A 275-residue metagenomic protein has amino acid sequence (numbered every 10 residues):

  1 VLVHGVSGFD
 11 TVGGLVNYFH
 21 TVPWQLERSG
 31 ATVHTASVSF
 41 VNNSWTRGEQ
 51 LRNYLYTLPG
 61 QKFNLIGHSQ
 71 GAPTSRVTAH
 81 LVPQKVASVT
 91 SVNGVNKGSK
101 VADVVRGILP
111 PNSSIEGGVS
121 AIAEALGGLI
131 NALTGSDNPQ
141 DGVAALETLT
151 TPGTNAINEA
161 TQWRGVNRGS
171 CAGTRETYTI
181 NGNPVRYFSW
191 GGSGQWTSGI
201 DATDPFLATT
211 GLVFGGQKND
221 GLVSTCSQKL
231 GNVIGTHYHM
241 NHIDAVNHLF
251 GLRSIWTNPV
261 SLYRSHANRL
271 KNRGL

Functional and structural regions predicted by a protein language model:
V1, H34, T90, F188-W190 (+1 more regions): Hydrophobic/aromatic beta-strand patches that form the interior of the parallel beta-sheet core in alpha/beta enzyme
V1-F63, V119: Active-site catalytic motif of lipid deacylating hydrolases and related acyltransferases
V3-V6, V38, V92, G191-G192 (+1 more regions): Short loop/turn segments at strand-loop or loop-helix junctions that form parts of catalytic or ligand-binding pockets
H4, G48-N158, D220: Serine-dependent carboxylesterase/thioesterase catalytic core of lipase-like alpha/beta-hydrolase/SGNH enzymes
V6-G8, V41, V95-K97, G192-T197 (+1 more regions): Short, solvent-exposed loop/turn segments at secondary-structure junctions
G14, K100-V105, S198-D204: Short aromatic-enriched loop/helix-cap "lid" or pocket-rim segments at secondary-structure transitions that line
A132-S198: Serine-hydrolase catalytic core
A172-L275: C-terminal catalytic-base region of ester-bond hydrolases, centering on the histidine of the charge-relay
